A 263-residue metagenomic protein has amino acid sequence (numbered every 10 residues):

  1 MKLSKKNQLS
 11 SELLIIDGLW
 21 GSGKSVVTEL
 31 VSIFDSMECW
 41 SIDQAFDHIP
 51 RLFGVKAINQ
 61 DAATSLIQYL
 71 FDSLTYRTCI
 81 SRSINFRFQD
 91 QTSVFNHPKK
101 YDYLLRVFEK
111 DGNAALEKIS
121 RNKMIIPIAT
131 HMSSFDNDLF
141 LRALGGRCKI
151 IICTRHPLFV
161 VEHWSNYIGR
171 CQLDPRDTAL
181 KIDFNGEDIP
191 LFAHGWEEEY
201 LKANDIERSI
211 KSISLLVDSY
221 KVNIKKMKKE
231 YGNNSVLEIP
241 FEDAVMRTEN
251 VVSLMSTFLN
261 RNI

Functional and structural regions predicted by a protein language model:
M1-K6: Pre-Walker A adenine-sensing motif
S10-L13: Pre-Walker A (Motif I) flank of P-loop NTPase domains
I16: Hydrophobic anchor at the beta1->P-loop junction of P-loop NTPases
W20-G21: Walker A (P-loop) phosphate-binding loop of P-loop NTPases
K24-E38: A conserved segment at the C-terminal end of the G1
E38-S41, L237-E238: Conserved catalytic segments around the Walker B and adjacent sensor/switch elements of P-loop NTPase domains
D43-I128, P190-E198: PAPS-dependent sulfation machinery
L116, R121-P127, H131-I263: PAPS-dependent sulfotransferase catalytic domain
